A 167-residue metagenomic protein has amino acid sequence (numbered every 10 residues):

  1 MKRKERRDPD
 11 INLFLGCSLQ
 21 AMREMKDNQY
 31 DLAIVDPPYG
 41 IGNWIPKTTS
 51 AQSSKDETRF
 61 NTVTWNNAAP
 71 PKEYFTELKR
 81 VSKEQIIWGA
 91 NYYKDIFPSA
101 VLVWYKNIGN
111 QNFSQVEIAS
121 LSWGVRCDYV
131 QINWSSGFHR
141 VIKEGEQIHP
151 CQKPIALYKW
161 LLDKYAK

Functional and structural regions predicted by a protein language model:
M1-K2, R6, D10, S53 (+2 more regions): Short, flexible coil/linker segments at or flanking structured domains
M1-L32: SAM-dependent nucleic-acid methyltransferase catalytic core
F14-L15, N67-P71, C151: A conditional alpha-helix N-cap/helix-loop micro-motif detector
G16, Q20, K72-T76, A156-W160: Short, contiguous clusters of charged residues that form electrostatic/catalytic patches at enzyme active sites, used
C17-Q20, A68, A90-Y92: Short beta->alpha connector loops
E24-V35, Y39, N43-N61, R80-K167: Class I S-adenosyl-L-methionine
E57-K72: A short acidic, glycine-rich active-site loop that binds or catalyzes chemistry on phosphate/adenosine moieties
A68-E84: A short glycine-rich, Lys/Arg-flanked "PGG" loop and its adjoining helix->strand segment in the class I
